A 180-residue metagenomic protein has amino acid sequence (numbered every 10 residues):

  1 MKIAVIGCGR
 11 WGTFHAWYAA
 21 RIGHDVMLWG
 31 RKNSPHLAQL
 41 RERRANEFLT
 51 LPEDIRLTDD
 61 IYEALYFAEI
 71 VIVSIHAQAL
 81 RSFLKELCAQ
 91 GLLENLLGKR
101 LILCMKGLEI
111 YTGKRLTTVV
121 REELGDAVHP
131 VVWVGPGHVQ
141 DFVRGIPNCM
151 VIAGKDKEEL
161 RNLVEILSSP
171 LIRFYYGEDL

Functional and structural regions predicted by a protein language model:
M1-L51, I55-D59, E63: NAD(P)+-binding Rossmann beta1-loop-alpha1 motif at the extreme N-terminus of oxidoreductases
L49-R56, L97, D126-H129, P170-I172: A short helix-to-beta-strand connector/capping loop
E63-L65, I70-P147, L160-V164: Rossmann-like NAD(P)(H) cofactor-binding subdomain of soluble oxidoreductases
P136-R144, S168-L180: Conserved Rossmann-fold dehydrogenase catalytic segment
P147-F174: Conserved anion/nucleotide-ligand pocket segment
